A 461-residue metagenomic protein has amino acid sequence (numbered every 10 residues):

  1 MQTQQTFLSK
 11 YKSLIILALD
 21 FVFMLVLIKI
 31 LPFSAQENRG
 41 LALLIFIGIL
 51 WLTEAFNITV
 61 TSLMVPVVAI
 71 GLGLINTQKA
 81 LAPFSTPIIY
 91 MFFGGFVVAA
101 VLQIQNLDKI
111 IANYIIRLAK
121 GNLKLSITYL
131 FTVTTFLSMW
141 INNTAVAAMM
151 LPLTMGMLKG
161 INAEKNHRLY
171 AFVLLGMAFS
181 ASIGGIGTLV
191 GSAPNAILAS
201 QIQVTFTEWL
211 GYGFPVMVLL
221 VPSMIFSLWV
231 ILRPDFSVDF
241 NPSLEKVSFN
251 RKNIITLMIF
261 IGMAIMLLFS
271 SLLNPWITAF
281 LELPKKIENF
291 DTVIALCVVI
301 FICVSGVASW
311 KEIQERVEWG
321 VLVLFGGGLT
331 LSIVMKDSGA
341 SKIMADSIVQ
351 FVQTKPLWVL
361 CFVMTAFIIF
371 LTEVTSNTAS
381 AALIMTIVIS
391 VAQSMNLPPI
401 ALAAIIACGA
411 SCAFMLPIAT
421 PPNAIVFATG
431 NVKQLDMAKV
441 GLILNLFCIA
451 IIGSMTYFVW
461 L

Functional and structural regions predicted by a protein language model:
M1-M91, E208-D346, I443-N445, I449 (+1 more regions): Hydrophobic transmembrane alpha-helices of multi-pass small-molecule transporters
T3-Q5, F46, V60, M64-E164 (+1 more regions): Membrane-embedded alpha-helical segments and adjacent helix-loop junctions characteristic of multi-pass solute
V68-A69, A199-T207, N431-Q434: Interfacial segments of multi-pass membrane proteins
F96, F136-L151, R168-V204, V221-W229 (+5 more regions): Alpha-helical transmembrane segments and, especially, the helix-loop junctions at the ends of these helices
N113, R117-Y129, G160-L175, F206-G213 (+2 more regions): Membrane-interface alpha-helices at helix entry/exit sites of multi-pass transporters
I127, F131-T132, Y170-M177, T292-I300 (+1 more regions): Transmembrane alpha-helical segments of multi-pass small-molecule transport proteins
G160-Y170, I231-K246, V304-I313, P398 (+1 more regions): Alpha-helical transmembrane segments
E164, G211-P215, G327-L331, S341 (+1 more regions): C-terminal transmembrane helix pair
